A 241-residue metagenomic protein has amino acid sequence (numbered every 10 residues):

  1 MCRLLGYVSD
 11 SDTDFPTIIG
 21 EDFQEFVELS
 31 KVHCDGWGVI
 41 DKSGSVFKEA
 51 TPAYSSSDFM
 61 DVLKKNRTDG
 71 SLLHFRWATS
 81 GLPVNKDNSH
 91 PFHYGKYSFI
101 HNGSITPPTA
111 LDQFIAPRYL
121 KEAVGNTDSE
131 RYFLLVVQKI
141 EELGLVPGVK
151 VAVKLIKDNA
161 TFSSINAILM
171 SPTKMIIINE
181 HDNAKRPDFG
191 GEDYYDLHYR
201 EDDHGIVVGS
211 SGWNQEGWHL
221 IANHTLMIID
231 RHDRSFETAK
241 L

Functional and structural regions predicted by a protein language model:
M1-Y54, I177, D182-K185, I206 (+2 more regions): Extreme N-terminus nucleophile/cap motif
C2, Y97-P107: Conserved beta-strand-loop-short alpha-helix elements that form and flank the Mn2+/Mg2+-coordinating active site
L5-D10, K42, V46-H74, Y132 (+1 more regions): Short, compositionally biased leader-like segments
A50-V62, H74-G95, F114-R118, G212: Short acidic (Asp/Glu) patches
G70, L145-H181: Catalytic core of PPM/PP2C metal-dependent serine/threonine phosphatase domains
D112-Q138: Long, charge-dense
G125, S129, V137-L145, T161-A167: Internal, well-folded beta-alpha domain core
P187-T225: A conserved acidic, glycine/proline-rich C-terminal tail/linker
